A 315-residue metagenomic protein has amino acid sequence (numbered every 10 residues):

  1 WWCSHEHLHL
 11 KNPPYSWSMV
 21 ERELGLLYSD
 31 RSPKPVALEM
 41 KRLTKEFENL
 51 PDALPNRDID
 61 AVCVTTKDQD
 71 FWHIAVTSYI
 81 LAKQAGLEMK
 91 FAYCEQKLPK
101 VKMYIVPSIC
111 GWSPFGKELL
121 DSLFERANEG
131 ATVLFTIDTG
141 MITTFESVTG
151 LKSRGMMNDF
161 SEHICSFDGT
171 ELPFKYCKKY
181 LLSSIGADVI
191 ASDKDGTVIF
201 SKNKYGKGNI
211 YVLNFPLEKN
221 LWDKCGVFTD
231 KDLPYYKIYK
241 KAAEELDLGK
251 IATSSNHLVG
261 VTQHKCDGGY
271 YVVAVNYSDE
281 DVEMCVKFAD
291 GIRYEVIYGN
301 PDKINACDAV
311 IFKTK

Functional and structural regions predicted by a protein language model:
W1-K315: Carbohydrate-binding surfaces of carbohydrate-active enzymes
